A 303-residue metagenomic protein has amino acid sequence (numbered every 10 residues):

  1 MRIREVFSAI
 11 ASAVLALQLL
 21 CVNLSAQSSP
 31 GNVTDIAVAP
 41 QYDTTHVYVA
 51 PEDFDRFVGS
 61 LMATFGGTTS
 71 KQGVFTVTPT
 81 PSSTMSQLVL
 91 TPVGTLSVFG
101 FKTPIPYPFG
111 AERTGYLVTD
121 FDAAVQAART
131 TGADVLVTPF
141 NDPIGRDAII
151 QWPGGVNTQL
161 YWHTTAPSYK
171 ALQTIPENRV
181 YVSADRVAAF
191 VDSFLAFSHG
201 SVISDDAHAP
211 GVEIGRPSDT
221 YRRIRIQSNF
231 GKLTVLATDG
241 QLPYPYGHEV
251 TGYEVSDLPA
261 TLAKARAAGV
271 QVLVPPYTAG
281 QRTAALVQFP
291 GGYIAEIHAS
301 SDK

Functional and structural regions predicted by a protein language model:
M1-F7: N-terminal secretory signal peptides that target proteins for export/translocation
A9-V22: Bacterial N-terminal signal peptides
L24-S28: Boundary at the C-terminal end of the N-terminal hydrophobic targeting segment
I36-A39, H46-G94, T130, T138-P153 (+4 more regions): Core segments of cupin and vicinal oxygen chelate
P40-E52, Q87-V89, F101-A127, R146-Q151 (+3 more regions): Vicinal oxygen chelate
L96-F101, A133-L136: Catalytic cores of nucleotide-enabled group-transfer and carboxylate-activating enzymes in metabolic and assembly-line
A148-Y169: Short, structured interface segments
Y161-A166, I297-K303: Short beta->alpha transition motifs characteristic of CBS
